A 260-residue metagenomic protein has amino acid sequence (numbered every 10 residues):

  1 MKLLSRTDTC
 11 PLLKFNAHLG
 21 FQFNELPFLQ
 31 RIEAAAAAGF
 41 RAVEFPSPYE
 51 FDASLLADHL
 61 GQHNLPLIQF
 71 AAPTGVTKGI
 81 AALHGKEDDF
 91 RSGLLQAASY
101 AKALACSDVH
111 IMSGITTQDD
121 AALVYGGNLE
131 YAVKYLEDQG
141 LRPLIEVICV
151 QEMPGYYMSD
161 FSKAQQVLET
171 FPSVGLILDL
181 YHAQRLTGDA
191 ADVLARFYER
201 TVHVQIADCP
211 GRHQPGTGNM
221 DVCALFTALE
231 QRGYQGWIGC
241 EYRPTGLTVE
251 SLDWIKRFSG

Functional and structural regions predicted by a protein language model:
M1-K102, E137, P172-G175, T227 (+1 more regions): N-terminal pre-domain/capping segments
F15-F21, F45-Y49, Q69-T74, I111-S113 (+4 more regions): A cross-domain feature marking catalytic cores of carbohydrate-active enzymes and several ubiquitous metabolic/repair
Q22-P27, A42-L55, K78, T116-D120 (+4 more regions): Acidic-and-aromatic substrate-binding clefts and catalytic sites of carbohydrate-active enzymes
F28, A53, E87-L95, Y125 (+5 more regions): Aromatic/hydrophobic pocket-lining residues that form the small-molecule binding cavity in soluble enzyme cores
A36, A42, G127-F226: Acidic/histidine-rich catalytic cores of soluble enzymes
R41, P66, S107, V202 (+1 more regions): Short acidic/polar active-site loop segments enriched in Thr and Asp
A101-D120, L144-V150: Active-site groove signature of glycoside hydrolases
